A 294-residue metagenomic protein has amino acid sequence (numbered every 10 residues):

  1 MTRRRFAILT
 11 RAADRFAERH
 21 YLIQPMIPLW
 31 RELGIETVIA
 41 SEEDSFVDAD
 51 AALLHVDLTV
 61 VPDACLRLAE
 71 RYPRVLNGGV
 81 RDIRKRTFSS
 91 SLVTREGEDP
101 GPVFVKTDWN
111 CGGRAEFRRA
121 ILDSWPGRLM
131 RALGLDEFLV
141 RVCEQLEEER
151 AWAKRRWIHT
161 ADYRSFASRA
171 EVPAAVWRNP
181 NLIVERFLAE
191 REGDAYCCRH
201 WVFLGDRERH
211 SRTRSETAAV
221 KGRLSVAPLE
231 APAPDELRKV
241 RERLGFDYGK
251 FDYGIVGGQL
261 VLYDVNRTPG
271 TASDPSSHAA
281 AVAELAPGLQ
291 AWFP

Functional and structural regions predicted by a protein language model:
T2-R128: Conserved N-proximal alpha/beta basic substrate-recognition cap immediately N-terminal to, or forming the N-lobe
A17, V61-D63, K85-R86, C111-A115 (+5 more regions): Short catalytic/ligand-binding loop motif for oxyanion handling, primarily in non-cytosolic enzymes, centered on
E98, F203-L204, I255: Generic beta-strand structural signal
V103, L182, R209, V261-Y263: Protein kinase-like catalytic core scaffold
V105-T107, F251, Y263: Active-site flanking residues adjacent to catalytic metal/cofactor-binding acidic residues
W109, L188, R267-P269: Short, flexible loop/turn elements at secondary-structure junctions
G134-V240: Phosphate-binding site of ATP-dependent enzymes
A227-P228, R243-Y248, I255-P294: C-terminal active-site "lid" helix and adjoining low-complexity regulatory extension at the edge of ATP-using catalytic
